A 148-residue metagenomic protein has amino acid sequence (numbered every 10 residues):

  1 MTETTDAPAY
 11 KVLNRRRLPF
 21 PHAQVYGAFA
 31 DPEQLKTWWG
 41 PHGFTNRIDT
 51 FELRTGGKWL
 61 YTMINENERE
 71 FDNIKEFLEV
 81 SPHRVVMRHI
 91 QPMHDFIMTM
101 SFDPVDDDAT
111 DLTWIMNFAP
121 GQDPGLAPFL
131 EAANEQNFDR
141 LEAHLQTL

Functional and structural regions predicted by a protein language model:
M1-T45: Hydrophobic ligand-binding cavity/cleft-lining segments
R16, T113-N117: Short, hydrophobic/aromatic-enriched beta-strand segments in well-ordered soluble domains
H22, P32, P41-G57, E68-D72: A solvent-exposed, acidic/Ser-Thr-rich amphipathic alpha-helical stretch
V25-Y26, L35, W59-Y61, F77 (+4 more regions): Hydrophobic pocket/interface hotspot
F29, W39, H89-Q91, L145: Short, flexible helix/strand-to-coil boundary loops that buttress conserved ligand/catalytic motifs in alpha/beta
A30-D31, P82, Q146-T147: Residues at helix-coil transition
K36, T50, L60, I64-D107 (+1 more regions): Hydrophobic-ligand binding "helix-grip"
N117-L148: A conserved amphipathic terminal alpha-helix motif
